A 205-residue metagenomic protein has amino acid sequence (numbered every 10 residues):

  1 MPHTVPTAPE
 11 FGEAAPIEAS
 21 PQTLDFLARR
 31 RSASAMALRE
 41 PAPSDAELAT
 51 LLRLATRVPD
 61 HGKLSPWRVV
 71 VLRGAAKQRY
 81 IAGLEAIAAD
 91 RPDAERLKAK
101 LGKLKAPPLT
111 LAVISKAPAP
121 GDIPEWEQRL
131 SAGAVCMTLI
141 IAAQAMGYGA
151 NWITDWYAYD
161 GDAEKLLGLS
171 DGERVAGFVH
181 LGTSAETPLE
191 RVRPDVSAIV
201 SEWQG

Functional and structural regions predicted by a protein language model:
M1-A106, G205: N-terminal amphipathic, basic helical "cap/leader" segment at the start of enzyme domains
F26, K103, T110-A112, F178-H180 (+1 more regions): Conserved hydrophobic/aromatic beta-strand scaffold that supports enzyme active sites
A55, L111, A117-L166: Small-aliphatic-rich amphipathic alpha-helix that forms the alpha element of a beta-alpha
A75-R79, A86, A117-A119, G161 (+1 more regions): Short, charged/polar surface micro-motifs in flexible loops or helix N-caps
I81, D162-A163, L169-S170: Short Asp/Glu-rich motifs
G102-K103, L167-R191: A glycine-rich helix N-cap at a beta->alpha junction
L189-G205: Phosphate/diphosphate-binding glycine-rich loops and adjacent basic-rich segments that engage nucleotide
